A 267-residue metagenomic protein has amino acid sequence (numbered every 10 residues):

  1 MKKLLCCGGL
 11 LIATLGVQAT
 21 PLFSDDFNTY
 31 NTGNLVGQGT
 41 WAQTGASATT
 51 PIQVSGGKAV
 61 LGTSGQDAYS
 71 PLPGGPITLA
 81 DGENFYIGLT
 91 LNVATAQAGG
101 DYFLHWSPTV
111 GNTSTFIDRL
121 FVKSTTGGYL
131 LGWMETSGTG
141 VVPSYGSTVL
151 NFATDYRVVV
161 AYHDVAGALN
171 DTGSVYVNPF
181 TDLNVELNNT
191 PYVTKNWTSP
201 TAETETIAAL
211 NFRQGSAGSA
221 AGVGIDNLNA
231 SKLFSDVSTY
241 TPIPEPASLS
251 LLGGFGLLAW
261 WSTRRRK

Functional and structural regions predicted by a protein language model:
V17-T29: Boundary/junction segments of secreted and surface-exposed precursor proteins
F27, D226-A230: Extracellular beta-strand elements of beta-rich domains used for carbohydrate recognition/degradation or cell-matrix
F27, L89, D155-N196: Carbohydrate-binding surfaces in secreted/extracellular proteins
N31-T63: Extracellular glycan-recognition surfaces and repeat-rich motifs
L61-Y129: Secretory/extracellular carbohydrate-interaction modules and structurally similar beta-sandwich "look-alikes"
W133-Y156: Short, aromatic/His-centered strand-loop micro-motif at the edge of beta-sheets
L187-G224: Flexible glycan-contacting loops in extracellular carbohydrate-active proteins
E245-T263: A short, hydrophobic C-terminal helix/tail in secreted or cell-surface proteins
